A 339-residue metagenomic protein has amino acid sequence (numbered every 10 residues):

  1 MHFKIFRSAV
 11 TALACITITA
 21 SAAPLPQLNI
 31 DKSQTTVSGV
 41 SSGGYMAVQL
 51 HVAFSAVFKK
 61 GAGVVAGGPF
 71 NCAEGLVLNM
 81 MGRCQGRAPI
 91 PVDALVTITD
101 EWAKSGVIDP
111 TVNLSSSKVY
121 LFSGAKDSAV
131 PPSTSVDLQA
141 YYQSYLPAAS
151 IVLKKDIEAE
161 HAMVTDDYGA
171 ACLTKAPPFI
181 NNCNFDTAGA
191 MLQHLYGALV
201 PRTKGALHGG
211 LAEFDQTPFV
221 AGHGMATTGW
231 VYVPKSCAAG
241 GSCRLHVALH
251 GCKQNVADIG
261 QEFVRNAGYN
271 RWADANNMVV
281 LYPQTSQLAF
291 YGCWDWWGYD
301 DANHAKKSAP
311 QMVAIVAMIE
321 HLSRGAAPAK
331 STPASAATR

Functional and structural regions predicted by a protein language model:
A23-N29, Q49, P89-G106, F185-Q193 (+1 more regions): Alpha/beta-hydrolase active-site loop
K32-V77, V200-P201, A327-R339: Primarily recognizes the serine-hydrolase "nucleophile elbow" in alpha/beta-hydrolase and SGNH/GDSL folds
F70-L146, M191, V233-A239: The feature captures the conserved acid-bearing segment of alpha/beta-hydrolase catalytic domains
G75-C84, D167-G169, L173-P177, Q254-F263 (+3 more regions): Cap/lid segment of the alpha/beta-hydrolase catalytic domain
Q85-I90, A125-V152, T174-N184, A221 (+2 more regions): Active-site-adjacent alpha-helix of alpha/beta-hydrolase-fold enzymes
Q143-A171: Catalytic histidine neighborhood in serine/cysteine hydrolases with alpha/beta-hydrolase-type architecture
H223-C237: A short loop-to-beta-strand scaffold at the N-terminal edge of the catalytic core in hydrolase folds
V231, G241-K253: Short beta-strand element of the alpha/beta-hydrolase
